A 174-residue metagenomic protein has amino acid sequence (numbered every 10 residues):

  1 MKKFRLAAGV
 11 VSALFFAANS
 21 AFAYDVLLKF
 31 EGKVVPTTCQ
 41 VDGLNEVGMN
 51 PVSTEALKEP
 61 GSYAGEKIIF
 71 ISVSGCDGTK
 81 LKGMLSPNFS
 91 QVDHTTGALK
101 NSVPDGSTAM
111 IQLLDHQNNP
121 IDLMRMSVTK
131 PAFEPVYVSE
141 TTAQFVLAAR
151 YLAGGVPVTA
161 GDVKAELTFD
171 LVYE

Functional and structural regions predicted by a protein language model:
M1-G9: Bacterial Sec-dependent N-terminal signal peptides
K2-K3, F22-E174: Mature extracellular/passenger domains of Gram-negative fimbrial/pilin and adhesin proteins
V10-F15: Sec-dependent N-terminal signal peptides of Gram-negative exported proteins
F16-S20: N-terminal signal peptide c-region/cleavage motif recognized by signal peptidases
